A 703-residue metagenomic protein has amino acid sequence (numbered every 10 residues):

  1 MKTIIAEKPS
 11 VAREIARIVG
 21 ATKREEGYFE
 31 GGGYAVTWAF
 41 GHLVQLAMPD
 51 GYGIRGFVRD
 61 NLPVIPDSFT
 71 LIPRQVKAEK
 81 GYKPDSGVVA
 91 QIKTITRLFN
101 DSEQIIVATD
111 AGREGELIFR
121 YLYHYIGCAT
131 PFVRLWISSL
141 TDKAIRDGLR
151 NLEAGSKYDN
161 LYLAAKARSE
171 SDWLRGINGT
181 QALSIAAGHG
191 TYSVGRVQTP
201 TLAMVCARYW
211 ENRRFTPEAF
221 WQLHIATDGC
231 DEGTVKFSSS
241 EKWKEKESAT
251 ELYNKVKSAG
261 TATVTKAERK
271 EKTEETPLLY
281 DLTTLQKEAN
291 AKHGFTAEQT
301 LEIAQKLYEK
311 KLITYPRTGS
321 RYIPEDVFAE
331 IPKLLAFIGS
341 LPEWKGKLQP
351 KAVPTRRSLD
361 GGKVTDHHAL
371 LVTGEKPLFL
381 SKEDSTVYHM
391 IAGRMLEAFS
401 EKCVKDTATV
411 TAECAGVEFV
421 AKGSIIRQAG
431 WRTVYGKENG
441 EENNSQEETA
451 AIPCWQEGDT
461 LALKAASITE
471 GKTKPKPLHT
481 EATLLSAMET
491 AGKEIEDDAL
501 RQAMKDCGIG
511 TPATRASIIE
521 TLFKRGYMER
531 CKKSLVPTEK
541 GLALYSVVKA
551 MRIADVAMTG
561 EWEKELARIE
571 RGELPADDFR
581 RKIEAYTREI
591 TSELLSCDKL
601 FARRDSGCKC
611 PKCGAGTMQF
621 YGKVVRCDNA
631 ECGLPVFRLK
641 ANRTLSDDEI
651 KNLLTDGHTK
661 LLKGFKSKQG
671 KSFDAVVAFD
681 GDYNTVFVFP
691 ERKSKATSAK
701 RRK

Functional and structural regions predicted by a protein language model:
M1-S169, W173-R175, Q349, P475: Intrinsically disordered, low-complexity regulatory segments
K2, G81, Y125, T180 (+4 more regions): Basic, low-complexity terminal or inter-domain segments flanking catalytic cores
P9-A16, G33-V36, F40, R59-L62 (+21 more regions): Amphipathic alpha-helical transducer elements in NTP-driven molecular machines
G87, D142-T227, R269-K270: C-terminal or mid-to-C-terminal helical accessory/interaction module adjacent to the motor/catalytic core
T109, K287, R317: Short glycine-centered, acidic/aromatic-flanked micro-motifs in structured strand/loop junctions that mark active-site
S156, K244-Y280, Q286: Metal- or metallocofactor-binding catalytic centers and their adjacent structured scaffolds across diverse enzyme
